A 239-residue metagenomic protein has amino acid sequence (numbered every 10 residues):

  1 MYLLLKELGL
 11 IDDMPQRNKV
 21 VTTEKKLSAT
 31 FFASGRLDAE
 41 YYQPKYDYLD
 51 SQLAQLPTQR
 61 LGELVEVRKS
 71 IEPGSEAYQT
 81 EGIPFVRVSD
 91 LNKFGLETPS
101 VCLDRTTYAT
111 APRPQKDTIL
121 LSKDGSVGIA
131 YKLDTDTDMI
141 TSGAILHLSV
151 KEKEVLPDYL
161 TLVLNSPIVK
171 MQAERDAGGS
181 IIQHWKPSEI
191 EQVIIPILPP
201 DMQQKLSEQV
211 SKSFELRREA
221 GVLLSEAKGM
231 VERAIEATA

Functional and structural regions predicted by a protein language model:
M1-I71, P200-A239: Non-catalytic DNA-recognition/assembly elements of restriction-modification systems
Q16-R17, P73-G82, R175-A177: Short coil/turn segments at secondary-structure boundaries
Q59-G74, S89-K116: Sequence-specific dsDNA recognition surfaces
F85-R87, I119-S122: Short hydrophobic-aromatic micro-motifs
A109-P112, S122-V163: A short beta-sheet element
M139-L146, G179-M202: A short glycine-rich beta-alpha junction/loop motif
P157-I168, R175, G179: Glycine- and charge-enriched low-complexity intrinsically disordered segments
